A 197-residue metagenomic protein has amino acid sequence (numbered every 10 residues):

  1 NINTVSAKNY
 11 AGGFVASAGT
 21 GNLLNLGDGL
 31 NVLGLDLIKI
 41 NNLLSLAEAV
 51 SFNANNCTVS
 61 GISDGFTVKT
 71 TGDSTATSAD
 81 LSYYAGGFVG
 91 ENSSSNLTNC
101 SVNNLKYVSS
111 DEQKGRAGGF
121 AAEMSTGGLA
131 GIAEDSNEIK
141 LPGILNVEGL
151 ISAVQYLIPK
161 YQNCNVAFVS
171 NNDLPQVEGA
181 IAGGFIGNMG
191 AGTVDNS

Functional and structural regions predicted by a protein language model:
N1-S197: Surface-exposed loop/turn motifs in large extracellular/passenger domains
